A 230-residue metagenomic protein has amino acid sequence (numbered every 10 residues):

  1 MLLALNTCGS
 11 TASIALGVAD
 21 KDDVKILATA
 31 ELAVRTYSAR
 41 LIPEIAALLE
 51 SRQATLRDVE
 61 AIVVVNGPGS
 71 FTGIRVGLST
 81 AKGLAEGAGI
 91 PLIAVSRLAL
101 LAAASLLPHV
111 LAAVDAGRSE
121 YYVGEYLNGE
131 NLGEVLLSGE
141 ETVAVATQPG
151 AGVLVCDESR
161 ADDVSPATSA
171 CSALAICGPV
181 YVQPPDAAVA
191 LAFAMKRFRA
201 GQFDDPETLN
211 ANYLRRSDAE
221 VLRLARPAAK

Functional and structural regions predicted by a protein language model:
M1-N66, P184: N-terminal beta-alpha supersecondary unit
A12-I14, S119-Y121, L209: Change "...and in nucleic-acid phosphodiester-cleaving endonucleases..." to "...and in nucleic-acid processing enzymes
D20-L27, E31, T36-Y37, P91-D186 (+4 more regions): Surface "functional belts" at beta-alpha junctions
S38, I42, A81, A187-L191: A general structural signal for well-ordered alpha-helical segments in protein cores
L48-R52, G87, S105, A187-F198: Stable alpha-helical structural segments in soluble proteins, enriched in small hydrophobic residues
A61-L92: DPxDG-like acidic metal-binding loop motif
Q202-P206: A short alpha-helix-loop-beta-strand transition element characteristic of N-terminal alpha/beta dinucleotide-binding
